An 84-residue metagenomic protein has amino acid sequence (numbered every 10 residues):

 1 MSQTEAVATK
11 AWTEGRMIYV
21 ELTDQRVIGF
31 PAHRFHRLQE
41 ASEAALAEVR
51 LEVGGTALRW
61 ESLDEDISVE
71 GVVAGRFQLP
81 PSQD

Functional and structural regions predicted by a protein language model:
M1-D84: Motif-centric detector for short Cys/His coordination patterns
